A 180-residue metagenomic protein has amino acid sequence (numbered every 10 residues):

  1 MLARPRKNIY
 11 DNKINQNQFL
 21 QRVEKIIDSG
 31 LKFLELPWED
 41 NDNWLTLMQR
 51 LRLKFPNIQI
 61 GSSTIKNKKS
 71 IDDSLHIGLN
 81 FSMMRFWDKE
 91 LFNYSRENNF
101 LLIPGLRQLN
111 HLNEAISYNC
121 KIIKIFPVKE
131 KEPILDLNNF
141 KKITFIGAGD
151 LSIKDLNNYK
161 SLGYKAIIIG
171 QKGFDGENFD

Functional and structural regions predicted by a protein language model:
M1-G78, Y94-N99, I153-K154, S161 (+1 more regions): Conserved N-terminal beta1-alpha1 strand-loop-helix module at the mouth
L2-R4, I146-A148, G170: Short beta-strand segments
K32-N41, I58-K66, I71, G78-D88 (+3 more regions): Catalytic beta/alpha-barrel core
Q49-L51, E97-F100, Y118-K121, N139-K141: Short low-complexity, flexible loop/linker segments enriched in glycine and/or proline with clustered acidic
P56-I58, T144, K165: Short, flexible coil/turn micro-motifs enriched in small/turn-prone residues
N67-N80, N110-N119, E132-L135, K141 (+1 more regions): Catalytic cores of alpha/beta
F81-L91, I125-P133, L162-D180: Glycine-rich phosphate-binding active-site loops on the catalytic face of alpha/beta enzymes
